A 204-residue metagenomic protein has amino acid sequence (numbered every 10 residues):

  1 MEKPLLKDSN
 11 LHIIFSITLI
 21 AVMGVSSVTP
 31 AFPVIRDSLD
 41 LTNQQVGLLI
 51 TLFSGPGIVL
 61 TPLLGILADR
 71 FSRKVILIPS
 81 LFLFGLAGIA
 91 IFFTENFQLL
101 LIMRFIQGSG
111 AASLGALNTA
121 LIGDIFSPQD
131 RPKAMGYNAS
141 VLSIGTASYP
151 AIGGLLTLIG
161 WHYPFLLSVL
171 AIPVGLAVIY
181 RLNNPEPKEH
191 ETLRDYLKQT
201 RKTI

Functional and structural regions predicted by a protein language model:
E2-P4, N184-I204: Juxtamembrane intracellular "pre-TM" segments in multi-pass secondary transporters
N10-N43: Extracytoplasmic
S26, S54-P62, T146-A147: Residue-level signature of mid-helix packing/kink "hotspots" within the transmembrane helices of 12-pass Major
D40, S72, F93-L99, S127: Helix-breaking motifs and short loop linkers at transmembrane-helix boundaries and internal kinks in secondary membrane
V59-E95: Conserved MFS/SLC helix-loop-helix module at the cytosolic interface between two early adjacent transmembrane helices
F97, M103-L142: Cytoplasmic helix-loop-helix junction between adjacent transmembrane helices in 12-TM secondary transporters
Y137-Y180: Helix-loop-helix hairpin linking two adjacent transmembrane segments in secondary transporters
